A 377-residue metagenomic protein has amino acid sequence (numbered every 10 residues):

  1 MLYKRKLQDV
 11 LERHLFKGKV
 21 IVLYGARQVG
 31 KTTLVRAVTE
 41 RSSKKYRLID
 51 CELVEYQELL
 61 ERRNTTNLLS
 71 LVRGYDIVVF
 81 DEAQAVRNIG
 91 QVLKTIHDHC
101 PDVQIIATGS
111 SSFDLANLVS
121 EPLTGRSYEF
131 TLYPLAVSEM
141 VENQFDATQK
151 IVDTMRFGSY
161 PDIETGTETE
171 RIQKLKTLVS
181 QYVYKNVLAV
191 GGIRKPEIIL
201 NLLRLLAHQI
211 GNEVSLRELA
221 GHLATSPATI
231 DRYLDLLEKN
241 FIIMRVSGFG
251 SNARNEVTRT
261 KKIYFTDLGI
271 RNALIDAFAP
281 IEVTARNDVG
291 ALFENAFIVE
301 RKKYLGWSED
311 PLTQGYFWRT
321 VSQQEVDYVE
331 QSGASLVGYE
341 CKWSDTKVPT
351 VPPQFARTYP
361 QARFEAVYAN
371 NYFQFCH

Functional and structural regions predicted by a protein language model:
L2, R13-V22, A26, A37-K44 (+5 more regions): A cross-kingdom feature that marks ATP-driven nucleic-acid transaction machinery
K31: Conserved lysine of the Walker
R47-G74: Short glycine-rich substrate-engagement loop in P-loop NTPases that contacts/grips substrate
E58-L60, Q84-L93, N117-L118: Conserved ATPase-coupling elements of RecA-like P-loop NTPase cores
V72-I89: Conserved P-loop NTPase "ATPase switch" module shared by AAA+ and STAND
V79, Q104-S110: Structural recognition of the conserved hydrophobic beta-strand(s) that form the central parallel beta-sheet of P-loop
F113-Y128, Q144-F145: Short regulatory helix/loop adjacent to the ATP-binding pocket of P-loop NTPases
T131-K302, G306, Q314: Interdomain hinge/linker elements that couple catalytic modules in large macromolecular machines
